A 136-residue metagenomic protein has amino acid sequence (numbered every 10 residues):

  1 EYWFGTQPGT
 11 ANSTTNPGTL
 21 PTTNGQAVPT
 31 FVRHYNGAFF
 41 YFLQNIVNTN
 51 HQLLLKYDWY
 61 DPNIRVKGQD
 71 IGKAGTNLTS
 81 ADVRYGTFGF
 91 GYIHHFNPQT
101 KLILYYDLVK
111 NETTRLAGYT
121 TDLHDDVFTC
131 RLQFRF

Functional and structural regions predicted by a protein language model:
E1-F136: Outer-membrane beta-barrel pore domains
